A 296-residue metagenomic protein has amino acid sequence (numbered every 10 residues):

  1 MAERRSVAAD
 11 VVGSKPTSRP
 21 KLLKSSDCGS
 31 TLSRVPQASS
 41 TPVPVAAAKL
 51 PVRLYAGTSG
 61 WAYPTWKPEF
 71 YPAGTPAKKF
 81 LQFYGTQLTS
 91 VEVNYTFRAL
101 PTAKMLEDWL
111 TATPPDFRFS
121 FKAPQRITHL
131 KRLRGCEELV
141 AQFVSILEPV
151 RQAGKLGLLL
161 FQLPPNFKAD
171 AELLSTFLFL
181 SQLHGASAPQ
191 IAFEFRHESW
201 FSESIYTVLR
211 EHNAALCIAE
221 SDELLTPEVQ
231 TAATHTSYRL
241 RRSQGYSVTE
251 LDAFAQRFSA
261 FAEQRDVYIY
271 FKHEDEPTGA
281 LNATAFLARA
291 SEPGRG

Functional and structural regions predicted by a protein language model:
M1, G13, G29-S33: Short, positively charged low-complexity motifs
A2, S6-V7, S30, A38-S40: Compositionally biased, low-complexity intrinsically disordered regions
R4-R5, R19, R34, R295: Basic polycationic patches enriched in arginine
R4-V7, L23, P51: Ser/Thr/Pro/Gly-rich low-complexity, intrinsically disordered segments
V12, S18-K21: Short, low-complexity interaction segments enriched in Ser/Thr/Pro/Gly
L22-L23, L32: Leucine-biased recognition of intrinsically disordered, low-complexity hydrophobic segments
L32-G296: Residues lining hydrophobic/aromatic ligand-binding pockets adjacent to catalytic sites
